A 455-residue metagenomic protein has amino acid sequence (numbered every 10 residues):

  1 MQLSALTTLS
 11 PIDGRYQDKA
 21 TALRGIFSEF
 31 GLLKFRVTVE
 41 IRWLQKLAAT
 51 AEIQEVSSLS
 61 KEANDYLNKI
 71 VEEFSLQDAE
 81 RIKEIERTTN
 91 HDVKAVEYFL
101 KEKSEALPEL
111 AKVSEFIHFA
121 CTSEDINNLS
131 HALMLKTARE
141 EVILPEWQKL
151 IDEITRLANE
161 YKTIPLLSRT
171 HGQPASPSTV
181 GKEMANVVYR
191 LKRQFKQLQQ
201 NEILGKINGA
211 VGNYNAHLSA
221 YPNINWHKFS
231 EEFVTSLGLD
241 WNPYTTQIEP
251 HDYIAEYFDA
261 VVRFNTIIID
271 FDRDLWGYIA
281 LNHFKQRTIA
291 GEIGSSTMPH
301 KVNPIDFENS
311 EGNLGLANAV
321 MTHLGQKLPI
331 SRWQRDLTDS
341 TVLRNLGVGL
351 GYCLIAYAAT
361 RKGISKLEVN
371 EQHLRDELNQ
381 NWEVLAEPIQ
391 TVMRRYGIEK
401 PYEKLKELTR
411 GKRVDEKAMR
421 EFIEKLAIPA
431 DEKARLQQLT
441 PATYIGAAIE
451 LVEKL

Functional and structural regions predicted by a protein language model:
Q2-E29, D65-L76, I293-L455: Catalytic-core signal marking the mid-to-C-terminal active-site face
Q2-H217, Y221-E232, G294, F307 (+5 more regions): A helix-coil-helix interface module used to build multimeric assemblies and to scaffold catalytic/cofactor sites
R42-L47, F99, K103, A138 (+18 more regions): Generic, well-ordered alpha-helical scaffold segments in large soluble proteins
K136-L144, Q148, A185-V188, K192 (+7 more regions): Short amphipathic alpha-helical segments with heptad-repeat character
E160-I164, Q197-Q200, L204, T235 (+7 more regions): Conserved helix-loop functional segments at active or binding sites
Q194, T246-R335: Glycine-rich anion/phosphate-binding loop at the beta-strand->alpha-helix junction
W226-Q247, H251: Active-site-adjacent "gating/activation" loops or surface patches in catalytic cores
